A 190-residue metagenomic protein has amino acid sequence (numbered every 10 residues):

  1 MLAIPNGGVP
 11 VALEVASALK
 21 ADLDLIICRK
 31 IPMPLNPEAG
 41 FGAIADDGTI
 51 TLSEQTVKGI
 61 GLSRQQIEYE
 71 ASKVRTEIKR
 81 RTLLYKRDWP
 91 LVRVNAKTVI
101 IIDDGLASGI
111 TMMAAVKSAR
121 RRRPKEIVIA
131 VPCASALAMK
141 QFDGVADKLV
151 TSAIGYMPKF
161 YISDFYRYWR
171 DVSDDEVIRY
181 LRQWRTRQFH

Functional and structural regions predicted by a protein language model:
M1-H190: PRPP-associated nucleotide enzymes
